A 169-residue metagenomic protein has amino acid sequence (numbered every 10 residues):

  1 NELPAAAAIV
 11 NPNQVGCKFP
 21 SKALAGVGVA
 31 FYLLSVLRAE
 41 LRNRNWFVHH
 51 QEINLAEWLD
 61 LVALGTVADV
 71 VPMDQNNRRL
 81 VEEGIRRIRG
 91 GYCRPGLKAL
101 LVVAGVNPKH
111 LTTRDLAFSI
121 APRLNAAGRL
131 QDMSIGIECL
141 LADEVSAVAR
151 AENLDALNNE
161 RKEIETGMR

Functional and structural regions predicted by a protein language model:
L3-F47, L55-V62: Short alpha-helices
A39-R169: Hydrophobic helix-and-loop "lid/oligomerization" segment in the mid-to-C-terminal part of catalytic domains
